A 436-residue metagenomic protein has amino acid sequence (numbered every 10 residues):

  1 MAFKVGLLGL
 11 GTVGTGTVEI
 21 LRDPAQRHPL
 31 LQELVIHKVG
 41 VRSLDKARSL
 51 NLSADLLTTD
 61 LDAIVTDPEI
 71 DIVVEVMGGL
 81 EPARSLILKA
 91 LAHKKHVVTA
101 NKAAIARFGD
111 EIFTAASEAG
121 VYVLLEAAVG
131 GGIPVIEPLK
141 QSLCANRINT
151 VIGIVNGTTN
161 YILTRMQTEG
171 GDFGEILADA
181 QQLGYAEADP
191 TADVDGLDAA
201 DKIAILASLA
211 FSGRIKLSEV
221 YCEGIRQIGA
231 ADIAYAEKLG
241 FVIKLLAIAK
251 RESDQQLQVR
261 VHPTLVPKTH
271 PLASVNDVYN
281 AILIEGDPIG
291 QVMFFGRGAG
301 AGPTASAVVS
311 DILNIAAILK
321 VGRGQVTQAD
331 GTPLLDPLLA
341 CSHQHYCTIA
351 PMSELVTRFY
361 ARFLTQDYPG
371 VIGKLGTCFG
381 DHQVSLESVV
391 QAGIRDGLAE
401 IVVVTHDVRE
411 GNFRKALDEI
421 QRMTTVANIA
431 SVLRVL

Functional and structural regions predicted by a protein language model:
M1-H93: N-terminal glycine-/serine-/threonine-rich beta1-alpha1-beta2 phosphate-ribose binding loop of Rossmann-like
R42-L44, G78, K102-A103, D110 (+3 more regions): Short, ordered loop/turn segments at secondary-structure junctions
A83-K89, H93, K102-K140: Rossmann-fold NAD(P)-binding glycine/threonine-rich loop
H96-V98, L386: A short hydrophobic/small-residue beta-strand
S117-D198, I205: Rossmann-like NAD(P)H-binding beta-loop-alpha module
I176-S274, Y279-A281, G300: Substrate-binding/catalytic subdomain of NAD(P)-dependent oxidoreductase enzymes
V292, G296-G302: Glycine-rich phosphate/pyrophosphate-binding beta-alpha loops
I312, I318-L436: A conserved regulatory-domain signal marking ACT and ACT-like small-molecule sensing domains and adjacent regulatory
